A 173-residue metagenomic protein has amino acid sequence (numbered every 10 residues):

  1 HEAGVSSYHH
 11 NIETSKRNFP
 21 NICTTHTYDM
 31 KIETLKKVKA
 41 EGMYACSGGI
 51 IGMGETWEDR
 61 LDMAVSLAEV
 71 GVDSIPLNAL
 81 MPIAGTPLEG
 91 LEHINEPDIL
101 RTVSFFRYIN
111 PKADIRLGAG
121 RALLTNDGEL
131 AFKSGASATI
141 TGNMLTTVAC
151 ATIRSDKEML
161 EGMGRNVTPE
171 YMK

Functional and structural regions predicted by a protein language model:
H1-G42, I50-G71, T86-D98: Conserved non-cysteine loop/helix-boundary elements of the Radical SAM core domain that shape
H9-H10, Y44-G49, I75-A79, R116-L117: Short beta-strand segments at enzyme active-site cores
Y28, L35, Y44-A45, V103 (+2 more regions): Hydrophobic alpha-helical segments
T34-A45, F105-I115: A structural motif corresponding to the C-terminal end of an alpha-helix and its immediate exit/capping segment
A68-K173: Auxiliary Fe-S-binding modules of radical SAM enzymes
